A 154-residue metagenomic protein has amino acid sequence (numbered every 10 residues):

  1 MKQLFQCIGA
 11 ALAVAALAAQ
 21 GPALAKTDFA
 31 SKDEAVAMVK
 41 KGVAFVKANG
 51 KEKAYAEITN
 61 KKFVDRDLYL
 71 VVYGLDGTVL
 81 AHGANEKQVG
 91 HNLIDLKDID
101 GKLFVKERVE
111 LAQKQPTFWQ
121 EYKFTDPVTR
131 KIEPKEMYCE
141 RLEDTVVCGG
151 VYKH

Functional and structural regions predicted by a protein language model:
K2-H154: N-terminal membrane-sensor/transducer module of prokaryotic signaling receptors
